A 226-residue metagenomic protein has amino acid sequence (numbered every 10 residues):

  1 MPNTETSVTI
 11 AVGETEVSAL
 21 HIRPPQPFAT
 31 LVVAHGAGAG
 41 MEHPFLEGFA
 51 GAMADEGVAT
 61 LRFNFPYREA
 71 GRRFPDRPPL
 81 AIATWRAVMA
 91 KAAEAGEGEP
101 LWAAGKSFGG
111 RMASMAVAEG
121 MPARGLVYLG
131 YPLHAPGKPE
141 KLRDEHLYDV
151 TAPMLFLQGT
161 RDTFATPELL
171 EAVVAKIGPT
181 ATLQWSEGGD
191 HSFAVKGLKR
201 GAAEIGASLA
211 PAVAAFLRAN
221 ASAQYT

Functional and structural regions predicted by a protein language model:
S7-L101, F193-G201: Serine-hydrolase catalytic machinery in alpha/beta-hydrolase-like enzymes
L46, R143, A152, A165-V174: Short alpha-helix in the alpha/beta-hydrolase fold that links the catalytic acid
W85-V150: Primarily recognizes the serine-hydrolase "nucleophile elbow" in alpha/beta-hydrolase and SGNH/GDSL folds
D149-T151, F156-Q158, D162, S186: Short beta-strand/loop motif that positions the catalytic acidic residue of the alpha/beta-hydrolase fold
T160-A165, H191-S192: Acidic catalytic loop of the alpha/beta-hydrolase fold
K176-A194: Catalytic histidine neighborhood in serine/cysteine hydrolases with alpha/beta-hydrolase-type architecture
G189, G197-T226: Catalytic active-site module of serine/aspartate enzymes centered on a nucleophile-bearing elbow/loop
